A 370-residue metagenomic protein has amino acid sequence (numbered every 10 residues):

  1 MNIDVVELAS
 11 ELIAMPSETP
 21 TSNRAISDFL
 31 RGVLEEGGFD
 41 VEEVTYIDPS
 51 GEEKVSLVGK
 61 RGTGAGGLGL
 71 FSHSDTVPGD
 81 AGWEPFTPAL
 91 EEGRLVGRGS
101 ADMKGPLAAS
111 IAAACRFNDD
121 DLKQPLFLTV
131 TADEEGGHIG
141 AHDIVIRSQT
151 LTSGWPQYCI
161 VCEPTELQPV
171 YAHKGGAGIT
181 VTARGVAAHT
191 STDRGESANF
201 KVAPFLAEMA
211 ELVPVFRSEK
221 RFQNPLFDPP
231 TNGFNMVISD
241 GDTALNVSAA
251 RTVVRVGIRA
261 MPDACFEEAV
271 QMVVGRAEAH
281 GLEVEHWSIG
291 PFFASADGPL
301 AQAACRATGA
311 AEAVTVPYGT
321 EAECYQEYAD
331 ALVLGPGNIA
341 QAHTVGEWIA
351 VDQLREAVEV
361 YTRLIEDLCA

Functional and structural regions predicted by a protein language model:
M1-L95, D119-K123: Acidic/His- and Gly-rich active-site-bordering loop/insert found across diverse amide/peptide-bond hydrolases
L12, P16, E163, V202 (+1 more regions): Residue-level signal for inorganic ion chemistry
E42, L68-L70, T129, I160 (+1 more regions): Hydrophobic/aromatic beta-strand patches that form the interior of the parallel beta-sheet core in alpha/beta enzyme
D75-E91, W155-P156, Y171-T182: Acidic-glycine-rich active-site phosphate/pyrophosphate-binding loop
E91-G93, A113-L128, T152-G154, M209-E219 (+3 more regions): Phosphate-handling active-site elements
G93-A109, H189: Glycine/serine-rich anion-binding loops at beta->alpha junctions that coordinate negatively charged ligand groups
K104-G178: Acidic/histidine-rich catalytic neighborhood of metal-dependent amide-processing enzymes
G178-A370: Metal-dependent amide/peptide-bond hydrolase catalytic core, centered on the "pita-bread" metallohydrolase fold
